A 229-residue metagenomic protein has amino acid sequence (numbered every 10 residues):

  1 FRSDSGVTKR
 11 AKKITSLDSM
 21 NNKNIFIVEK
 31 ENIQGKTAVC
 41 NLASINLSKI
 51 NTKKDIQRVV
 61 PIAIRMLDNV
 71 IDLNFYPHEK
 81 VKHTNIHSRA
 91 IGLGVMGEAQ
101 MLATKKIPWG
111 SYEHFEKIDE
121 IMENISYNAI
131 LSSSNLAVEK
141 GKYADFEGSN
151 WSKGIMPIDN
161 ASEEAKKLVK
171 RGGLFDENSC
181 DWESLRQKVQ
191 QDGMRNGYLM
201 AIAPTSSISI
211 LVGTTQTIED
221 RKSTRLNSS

Functional and structural regions predicted by a protein language model:
F1-R225: Long, C-terminal-biased catalytic regions of enzyme "large/alpha" subunits
N227-S229: Hydrophobic alpha-helical segments, chiefly the membrane-spanning helices and signal/signal-anchor peptides
